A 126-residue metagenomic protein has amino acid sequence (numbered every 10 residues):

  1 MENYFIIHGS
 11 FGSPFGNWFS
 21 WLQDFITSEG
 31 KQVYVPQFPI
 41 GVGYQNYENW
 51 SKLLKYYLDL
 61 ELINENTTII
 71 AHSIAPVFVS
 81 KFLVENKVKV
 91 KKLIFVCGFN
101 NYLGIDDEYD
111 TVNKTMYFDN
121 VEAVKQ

Functional and structural regions predicted by a protein language model:
E2-I63: Active-site catalytic motif of lipid deacylating hydrolases and related acyltransferases
G9, F38-G41, I94-G104: Active-site nucleophile loop of the alpha/beta-hydrolase fold
W21-D24, N86-K87, D110-N113: Glycine-rich, phosphate-binding/catalytic loops in enzymes
T68-I69, L93: Conserved alpha/beta-hydrolase fold motif
I70-V79: Gly/Ala-rich beta-loop-alpha elbow adjacent to hydrolase catalytic centers
K81-E85: Active-site signature of alpha/beta-hydrolase-fold catalytic machinery across serine- and Asp/Cys-nucleophile hydrolases
G104-Q126: The feature captures the conserved acid-bearing segment of alpha/beta-hydrolase catalytic domains
